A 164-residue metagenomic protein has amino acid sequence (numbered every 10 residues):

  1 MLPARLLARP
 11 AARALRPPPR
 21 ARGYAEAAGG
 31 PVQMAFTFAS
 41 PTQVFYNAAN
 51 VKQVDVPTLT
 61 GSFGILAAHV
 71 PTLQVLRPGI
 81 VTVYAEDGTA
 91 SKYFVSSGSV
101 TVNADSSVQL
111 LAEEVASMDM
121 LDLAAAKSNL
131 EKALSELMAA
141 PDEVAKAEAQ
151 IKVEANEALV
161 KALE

Functional and structural regions predicted by a protein language model:
M1-P31: N-terminal mitochondrial targeting presequence
M34: Divalent-metal (Mg2+/Mn2+/Ca2+)-assisted nucleotide/phosphate chemistry catalytic cores
T37-K132: Compact, glycine-rich, soluble single-domain proteins
A116-E164: Acidic/glycine-rich phosphate/pyrophosphate-binding loops and surrounding catalytic core that coordinate Mg2+
